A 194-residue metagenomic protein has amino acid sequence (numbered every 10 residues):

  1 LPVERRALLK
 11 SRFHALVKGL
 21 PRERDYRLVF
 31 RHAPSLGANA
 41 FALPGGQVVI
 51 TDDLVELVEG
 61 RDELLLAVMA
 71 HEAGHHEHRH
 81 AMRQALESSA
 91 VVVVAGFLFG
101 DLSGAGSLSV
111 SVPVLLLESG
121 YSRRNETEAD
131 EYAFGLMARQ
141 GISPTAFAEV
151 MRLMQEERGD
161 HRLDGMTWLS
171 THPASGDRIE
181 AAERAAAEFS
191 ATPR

Functional and structural regions predicted by a protein language model:
L1-P193: A Zn2+-metalloprotease active-site environment signal
